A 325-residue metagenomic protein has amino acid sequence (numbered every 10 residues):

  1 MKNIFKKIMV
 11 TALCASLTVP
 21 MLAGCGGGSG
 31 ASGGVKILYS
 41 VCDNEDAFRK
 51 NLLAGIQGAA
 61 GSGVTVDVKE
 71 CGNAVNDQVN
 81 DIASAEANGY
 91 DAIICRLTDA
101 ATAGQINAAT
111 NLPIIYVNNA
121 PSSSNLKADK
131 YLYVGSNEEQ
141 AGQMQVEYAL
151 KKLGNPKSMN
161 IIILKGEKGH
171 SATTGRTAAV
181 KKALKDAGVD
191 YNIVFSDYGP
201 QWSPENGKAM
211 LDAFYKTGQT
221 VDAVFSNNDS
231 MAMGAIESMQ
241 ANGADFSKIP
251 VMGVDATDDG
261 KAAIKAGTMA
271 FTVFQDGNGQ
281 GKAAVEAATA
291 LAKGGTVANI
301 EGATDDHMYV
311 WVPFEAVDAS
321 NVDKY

Functional and structural regions predicted by a protein language model:
M1-K36, G61, T65, A108-P113 (+1 more regions): Short, low-complexity disordered leader/linker segments with a strong preference for bacterial N-terminal type II
K36-A59, D67-D81, R96-A100, K165-G175 (+1 more regions): Extracytoplasmic "Venus flytrap"
F48-V64, A141-Q145, S171-Y191, N206 (+2 more regions): Short, solvent-exposed amphipathic alpha-helices that sit in or adjacent to ligand/effector-binding or catalytic
A60-G72, N160-I163, K185-Q201: Short beta-strand elements in bilobed, periplasmic/extracellular small-molecule ligand-binding domains
Q78, L132-N160, N206-K208, A256-G260 (+1 more regions): Hydrophobic alpha-helical segments within soluble ligand-binding/sensing domains
V79, A83, A87, A92-I114 (+3 more regions): Hydrophobic alpha-helical
A101-Q140, N160, T257-K265, M269-A270 (+1 more regions): Flexible loop/hinge segments that line or gate small-molecule binding clefts
L164-A172, A183, A187, G279-Y325: Hinge/cleft segment of the Venus flytrap/periplasmic-binding protein
